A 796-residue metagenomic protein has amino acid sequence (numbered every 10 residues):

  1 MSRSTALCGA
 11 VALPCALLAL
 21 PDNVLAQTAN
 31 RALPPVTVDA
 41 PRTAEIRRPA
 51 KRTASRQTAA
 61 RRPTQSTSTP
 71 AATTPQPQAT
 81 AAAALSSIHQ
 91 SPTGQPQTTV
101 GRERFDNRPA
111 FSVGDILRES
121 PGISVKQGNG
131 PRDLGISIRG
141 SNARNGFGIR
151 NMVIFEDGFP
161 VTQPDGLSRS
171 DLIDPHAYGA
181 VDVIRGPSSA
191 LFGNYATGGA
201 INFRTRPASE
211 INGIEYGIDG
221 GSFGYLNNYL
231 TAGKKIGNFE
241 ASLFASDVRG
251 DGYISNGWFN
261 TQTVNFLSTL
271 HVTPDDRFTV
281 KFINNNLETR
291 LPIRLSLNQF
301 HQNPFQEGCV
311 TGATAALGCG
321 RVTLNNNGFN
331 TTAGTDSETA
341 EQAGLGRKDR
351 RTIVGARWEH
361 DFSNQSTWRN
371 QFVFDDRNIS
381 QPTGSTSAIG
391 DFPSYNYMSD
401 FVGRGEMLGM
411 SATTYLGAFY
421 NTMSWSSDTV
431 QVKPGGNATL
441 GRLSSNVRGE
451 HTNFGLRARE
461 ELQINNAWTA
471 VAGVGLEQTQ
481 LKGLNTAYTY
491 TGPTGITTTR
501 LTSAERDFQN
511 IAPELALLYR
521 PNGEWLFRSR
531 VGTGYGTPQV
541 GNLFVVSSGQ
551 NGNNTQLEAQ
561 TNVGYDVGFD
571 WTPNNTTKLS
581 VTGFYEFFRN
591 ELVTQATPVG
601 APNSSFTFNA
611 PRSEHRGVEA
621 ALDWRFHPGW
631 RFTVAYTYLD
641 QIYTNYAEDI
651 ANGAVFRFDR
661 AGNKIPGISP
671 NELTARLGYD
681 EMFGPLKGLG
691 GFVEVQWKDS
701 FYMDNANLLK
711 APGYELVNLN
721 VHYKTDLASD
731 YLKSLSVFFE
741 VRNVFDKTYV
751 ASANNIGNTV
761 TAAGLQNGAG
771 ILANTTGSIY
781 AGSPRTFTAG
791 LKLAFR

Functional and structural regions predicted by a protein language model:
P75-T98, G114-F159: Extracytoplasmic beta-strand/coil segments of soluble accessory domains associated with Gram-negative outer-membrane
V113-I116, G135-R139, M152-E156, R169-D171 (+3 more regions): N-terminal periplasmic accessory domains that precede and gate Gram-negative outer-membrane beta-barrel machines
F159-R185, G308: Short acidic/polar hinge/loop motifs at secondary-structure boundaries that mediate gating or recognition
G220-R249, I254-N303, C309-A313, G346-D361 (+3 more regions): Transmembrane beta-barrel wall of Gram-negative outer-membrane proteins
D361, T367-V373, I379, R520 (+4 more regions): Membrane-embedded beta-barrel scaffold of Gram-negative outer-membrane proteins
F401, Q478, K578-S580, F584-F588 (+2 more regions): Gram-negative outer-membrane beta-barrel transporters
M410-T422, R448-F587: Structural signature of Gram-negative outer-membrane beta-barrels, strongest in the C-terminal barrel of TonB-dependent
R589, L686, Q696-Y702, K724-R796: C-terminal beta-signal and adjacent terminal beta-strands/loops of Gram-negative outer-membrane beta-barrel proteins
